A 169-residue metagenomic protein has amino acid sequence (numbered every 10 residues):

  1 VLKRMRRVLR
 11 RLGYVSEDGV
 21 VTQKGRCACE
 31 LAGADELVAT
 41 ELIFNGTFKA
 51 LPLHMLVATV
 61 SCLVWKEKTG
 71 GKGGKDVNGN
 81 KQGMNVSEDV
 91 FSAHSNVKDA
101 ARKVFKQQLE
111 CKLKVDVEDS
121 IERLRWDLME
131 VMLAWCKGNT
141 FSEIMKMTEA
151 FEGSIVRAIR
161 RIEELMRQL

Functional and structural regions predicted by a protein language model:
V1-K3, L12-V15, L53-L169: Acidic, serine/threonine- and proline-rich low-complexity intrinsically disordered segments
R6-R7: Short, hydrophobic-biased segments on the C-terminal half of alpha helices that form "recognition helices"
S16-T47, L51: Accessory beta->alpha helical hairpin/"wing" motif in late/C-terminal subdomains of nucleic-acid enzymes
